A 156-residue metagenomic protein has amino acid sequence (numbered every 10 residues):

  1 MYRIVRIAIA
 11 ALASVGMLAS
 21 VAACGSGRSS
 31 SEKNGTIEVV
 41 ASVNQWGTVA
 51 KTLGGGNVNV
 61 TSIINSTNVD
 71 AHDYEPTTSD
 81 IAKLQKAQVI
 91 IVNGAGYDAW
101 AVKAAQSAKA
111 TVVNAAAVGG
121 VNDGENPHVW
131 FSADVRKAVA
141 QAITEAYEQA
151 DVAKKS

Functional and structural regions predicted by a protein language model:
Y2-S14, S20-S156: Extracytoplasmic metal-acquisition and chelation regions
